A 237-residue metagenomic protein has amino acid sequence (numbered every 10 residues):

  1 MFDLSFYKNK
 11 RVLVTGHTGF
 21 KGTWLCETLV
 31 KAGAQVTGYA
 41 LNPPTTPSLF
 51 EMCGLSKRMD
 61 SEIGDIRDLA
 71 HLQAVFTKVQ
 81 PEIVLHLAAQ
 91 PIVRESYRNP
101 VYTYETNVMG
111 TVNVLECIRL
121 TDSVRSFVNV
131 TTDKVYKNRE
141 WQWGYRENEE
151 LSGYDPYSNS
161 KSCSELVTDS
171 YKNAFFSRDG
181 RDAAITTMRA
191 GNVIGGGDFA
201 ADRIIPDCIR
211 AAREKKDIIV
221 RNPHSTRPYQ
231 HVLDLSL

Functional and structural regions predicted by a protein language model:
M1-A190, I194, L233: N-terminal Rossmann-like NAD(P)+-binding domain of SDR-like oxidoreductases, especially those catalyzing
N113, C163, V167, T187 (+2 more regions): Substrate-positioning beta->alpha
R178, I218-I219: Short, polar/charged, Gly/Pro-enriched helix-capping and turn/loop motifs at alpha-helix termini and inter-helix linkers
R213: Helix-to-beta-strand junctions that scaffold the AdoMet/dcAdoMet cofactor pocket in Class I SAM-dependent enzymes
